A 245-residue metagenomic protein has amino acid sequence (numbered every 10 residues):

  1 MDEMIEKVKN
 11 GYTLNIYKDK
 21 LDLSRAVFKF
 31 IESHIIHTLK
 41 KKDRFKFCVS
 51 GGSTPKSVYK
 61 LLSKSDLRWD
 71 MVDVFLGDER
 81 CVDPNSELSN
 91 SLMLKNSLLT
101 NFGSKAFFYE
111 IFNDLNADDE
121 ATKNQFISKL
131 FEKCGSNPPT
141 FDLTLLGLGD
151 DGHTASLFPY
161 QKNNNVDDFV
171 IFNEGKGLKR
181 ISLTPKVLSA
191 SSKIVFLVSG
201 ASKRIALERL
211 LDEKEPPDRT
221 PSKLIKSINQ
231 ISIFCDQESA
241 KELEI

Functional and structural regions predicted by a protein language model:
M1-F47: N-terminal glycine-/serine-/threonine-rich phosphate-binding loop
D2-G11, D70-T144: Ligand-binding beta-strand-loop-alpha-helix segment within the catalytic cores of soluble metabolic enzymes
D43-S50, D142-T144: Short glycine-rich phosphate-binding loop at a beta-alpha junction
V49-T54, L146-D150, S199: Glycine-rich beta-strand-to-loop/alpha-helix junction loops that act as flexible
L61-W69, L92, N96, P159-D167 (+1 more regions): A glycine- and small-aliphatic-rich helix-loop capping segment at beta-alpha/alpha-beta transitions that lines
S65-D73, F102-G103, N163, K186-S191 (+1 more regions): Short, conserved loop/helix-junction motifs that constitute active-site signature segments in enzyme catalytic cores
T144-K186: Class I SAM-dependent methyltransferase SAM-binding "motif I" and its flanking Rossmann-like core
L188-I245: C-terminal functional extensions of proteins
